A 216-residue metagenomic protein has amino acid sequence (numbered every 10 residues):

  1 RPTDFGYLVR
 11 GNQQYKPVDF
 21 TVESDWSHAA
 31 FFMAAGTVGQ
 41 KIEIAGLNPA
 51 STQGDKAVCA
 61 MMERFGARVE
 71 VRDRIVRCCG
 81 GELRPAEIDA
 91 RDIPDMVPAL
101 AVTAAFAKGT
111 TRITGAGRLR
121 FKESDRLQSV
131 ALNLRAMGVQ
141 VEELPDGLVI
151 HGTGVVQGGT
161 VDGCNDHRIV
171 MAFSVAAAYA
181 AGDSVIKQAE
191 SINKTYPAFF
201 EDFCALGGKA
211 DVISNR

Functional and structural regions predicted by a protein language model:
R1-R216: Short, structured segments at the rim of ligand-binding sites
